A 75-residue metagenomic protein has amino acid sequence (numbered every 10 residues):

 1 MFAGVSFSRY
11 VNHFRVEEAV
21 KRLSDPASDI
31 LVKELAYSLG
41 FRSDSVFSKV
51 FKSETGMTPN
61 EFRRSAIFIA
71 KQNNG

Functional and structural regions predicted by a protein language model:
F2-R42, S65-G75: Terminal helix-turn-helix DNA-binding modules in bacterial transcription factors
D44-S45, N60: Key DNA-contact positions within bacterial/archaeal DNA-binding proteins
K52, G56, N60, R64-I67: A short, amphipathic alpha-helical segment
